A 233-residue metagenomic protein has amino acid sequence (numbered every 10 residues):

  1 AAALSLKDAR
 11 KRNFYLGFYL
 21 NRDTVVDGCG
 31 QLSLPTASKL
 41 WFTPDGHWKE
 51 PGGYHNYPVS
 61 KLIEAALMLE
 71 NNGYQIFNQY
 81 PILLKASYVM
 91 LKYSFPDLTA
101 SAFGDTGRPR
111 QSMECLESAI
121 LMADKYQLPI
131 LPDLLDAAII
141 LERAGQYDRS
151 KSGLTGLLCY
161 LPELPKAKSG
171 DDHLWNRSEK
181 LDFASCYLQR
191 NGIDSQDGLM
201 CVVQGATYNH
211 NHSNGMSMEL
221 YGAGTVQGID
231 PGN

Functional and structural regions predicted by a protein language model:
A1-G53, Y57, I63-A66, L157-L174: Active-site lining segments of carbohydrate-active enzymes
K49-N233: Extended polysaccharide-engagement surfaces of secreted carbohydrate-active enzymes
